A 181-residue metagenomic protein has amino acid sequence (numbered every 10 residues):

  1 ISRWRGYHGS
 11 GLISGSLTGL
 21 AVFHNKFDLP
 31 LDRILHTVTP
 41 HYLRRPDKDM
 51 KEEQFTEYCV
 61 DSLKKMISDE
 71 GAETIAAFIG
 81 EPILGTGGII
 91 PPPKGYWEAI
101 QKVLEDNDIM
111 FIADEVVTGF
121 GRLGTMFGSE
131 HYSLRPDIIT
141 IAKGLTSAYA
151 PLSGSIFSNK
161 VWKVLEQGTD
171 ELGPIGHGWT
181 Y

Functional and structural regions predicted by a protein language model:
I1-Y181: Conserved N-terminal phosphate-binding loop of PLP-dependent enzymes in the Aspartate aminotransferase
